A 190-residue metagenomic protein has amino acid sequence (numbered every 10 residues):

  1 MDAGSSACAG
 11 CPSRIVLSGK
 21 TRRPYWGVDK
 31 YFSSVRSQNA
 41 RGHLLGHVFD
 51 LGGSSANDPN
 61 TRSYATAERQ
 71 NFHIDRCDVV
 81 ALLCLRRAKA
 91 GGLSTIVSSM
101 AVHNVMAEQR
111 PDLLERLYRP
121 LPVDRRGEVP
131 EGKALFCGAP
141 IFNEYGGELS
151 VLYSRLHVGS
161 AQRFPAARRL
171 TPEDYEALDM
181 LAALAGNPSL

Functional and structural regions predicted by a protein language model:
M1, H43-L190: Active-site environment of non-heme Fe oxygenases that use a 2-His-1-carboxylate facial triad
M1-S34: N-terminal auxiliary "cap/dimerization" subdomain that precedes the catalytic jelly-roll/cupin core of mononuclear
S5-C8, S33-H43, G91-G92: Short secondary-structure capping/junction motifs at helix and strand boundaries
